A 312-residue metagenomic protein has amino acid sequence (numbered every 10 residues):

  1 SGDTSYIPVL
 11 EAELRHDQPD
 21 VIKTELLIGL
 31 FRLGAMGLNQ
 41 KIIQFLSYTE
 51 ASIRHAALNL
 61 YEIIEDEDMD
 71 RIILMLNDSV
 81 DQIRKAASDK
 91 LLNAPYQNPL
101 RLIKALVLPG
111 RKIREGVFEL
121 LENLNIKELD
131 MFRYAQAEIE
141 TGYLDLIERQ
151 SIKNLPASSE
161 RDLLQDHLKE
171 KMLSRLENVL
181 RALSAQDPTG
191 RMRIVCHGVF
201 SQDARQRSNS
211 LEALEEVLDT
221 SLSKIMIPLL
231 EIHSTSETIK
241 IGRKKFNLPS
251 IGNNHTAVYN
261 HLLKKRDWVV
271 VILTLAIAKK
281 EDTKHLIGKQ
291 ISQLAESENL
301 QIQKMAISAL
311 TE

Functional and structural regions predicted by a protein language model:
S1-D3, A12-E13, V21-A35, Q44 (+13 more regions): Structural detector for internal amphipathic alpha-helices that build alpha-solenoid repeat scaffolds
D3-R15, A35-S47, E65-N77, Y96-V107 (+6 more regions): Amphipathic alpha-helical scaffolding segments comprising HEAT/armadillo-like alpha-solenoid repeats
Q18-P19, T49-E50, S79-D81, P109-I113 (+5 more regions): Short inter-helical turns and helix N-cap capping residues of alpha-solenoid HEAT/ARM repeat scaffolds
G34, L168-K171, S184-D187, I251 (+1 more regions): Residue-level marker of regulatory loop/turn positions in helix-turn-helix DNA-binding domains and in histidine
Q136-G190, I194-H197: Extended repeat-based solenoid scaffolds, especially LRR ectodomains and other repeat-derived architectures
E148, L155-L163, A204, P228-S236 (+1 more regions): Eukaryotic alpha-helical solenoid repeat scaffolds
L230-W268, I272: Alpha-helical adaptor scaffolds
K264-V269, E281-H285, L300: Short, well-ordered coil↔helix boundary/capping segments
